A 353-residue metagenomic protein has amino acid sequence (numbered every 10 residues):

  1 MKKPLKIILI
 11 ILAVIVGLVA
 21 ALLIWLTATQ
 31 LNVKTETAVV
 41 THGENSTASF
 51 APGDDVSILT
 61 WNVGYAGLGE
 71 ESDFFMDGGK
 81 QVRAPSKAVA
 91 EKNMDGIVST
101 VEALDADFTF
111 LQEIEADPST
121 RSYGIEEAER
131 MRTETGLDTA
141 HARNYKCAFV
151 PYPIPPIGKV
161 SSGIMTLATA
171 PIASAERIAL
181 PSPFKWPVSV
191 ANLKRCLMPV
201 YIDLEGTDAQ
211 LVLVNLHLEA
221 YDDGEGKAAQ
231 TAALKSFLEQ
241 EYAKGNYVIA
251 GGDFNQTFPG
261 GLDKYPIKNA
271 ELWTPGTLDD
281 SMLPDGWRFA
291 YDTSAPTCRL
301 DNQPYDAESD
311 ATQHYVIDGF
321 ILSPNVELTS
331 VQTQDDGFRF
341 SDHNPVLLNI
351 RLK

Functional and structural regions predicted by a protein language model:
K3-T133, L137, H141-Y152, P156-S161 (+1 more regions): N-terminal, active-site-proximal structural segment of metallo-dependent hydrolase catalytic domains
L5-I11, L23-S46, S236-I249, Q256-K353: Metal-dependent phosphoester-hydrolase catalytic domains
E36, A148-L211, N215: A well-ordered secondary-structure block
S57-V63, N93-R121, L167, V200-I202 (+4 more regions): Active-site beta-strand/loop signature of hydrolases that rely on acidic residues for catalysis
V63-A66, E115-P118, Y145-A148, I172-A173 (+3 more regions): Solvent-exposed loop/turn segments at secondary-structure junctions within structured extracellular/periplasmic domains
K80-K87, I114-D117, P181-S189, H217-E225: Surface-exposed cleft-lining segments at the edges of enzyme active sites
T133-G136, K159-A175, I202-D203, A311-E327 (+1 more regions): Conserved beta strand-loop-helix elements of the APE1-like EEP
T139-C147, A175-P181, S330-Q334: Conserved S-adenosyl-L-methionine
